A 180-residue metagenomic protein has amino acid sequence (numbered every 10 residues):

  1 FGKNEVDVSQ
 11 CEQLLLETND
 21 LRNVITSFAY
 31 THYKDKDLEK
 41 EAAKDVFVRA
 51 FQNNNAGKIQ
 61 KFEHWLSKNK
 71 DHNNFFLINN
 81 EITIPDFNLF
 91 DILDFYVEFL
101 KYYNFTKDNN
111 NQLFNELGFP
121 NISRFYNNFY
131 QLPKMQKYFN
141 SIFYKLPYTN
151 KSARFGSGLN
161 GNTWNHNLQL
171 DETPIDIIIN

Functional and structural regions predicted by a protein language model:
F1-R49, I59, L66-N73, G156-N180: GST-like domain detector, emphasizing the conserved glutathione-binding G-site in the N-terminal thioredoxin-like
C11, L77-K107, N115-S123, F129 (+2 more regions): GST superfamily/GST-like fold recognition
N19, N23, S67, I92-L93 (+3 more regions): Hydrophobic/aromatic-lined pockets within catalytic cores
D35-R49, K101-E116: Acidic, serine/threonine/proline-rich low-complexity intrinsically disordered regions
V46-N53, N79: A short glycine-/small-residue-rich loop at the edge of a beta-strand within enzyme catalytic domains
F51-F62, I92, I122-F125: Alpha-helical packing segments of well-folded alpha/beta enzyme cores
N121-N180: Long hydrophobic alpha-helical segments typical of transmembrane helices together with their membrane-interfacial
